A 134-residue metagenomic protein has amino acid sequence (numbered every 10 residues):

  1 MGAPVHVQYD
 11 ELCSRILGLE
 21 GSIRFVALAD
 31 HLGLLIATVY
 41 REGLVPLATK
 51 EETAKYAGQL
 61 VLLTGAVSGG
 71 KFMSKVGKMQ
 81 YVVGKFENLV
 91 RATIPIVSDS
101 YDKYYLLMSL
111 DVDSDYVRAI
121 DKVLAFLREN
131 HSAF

Functional and structural regions predicted by a protein language model:
M1-F134: Non-catalytic interaction/Regulatory regions outside core domains
